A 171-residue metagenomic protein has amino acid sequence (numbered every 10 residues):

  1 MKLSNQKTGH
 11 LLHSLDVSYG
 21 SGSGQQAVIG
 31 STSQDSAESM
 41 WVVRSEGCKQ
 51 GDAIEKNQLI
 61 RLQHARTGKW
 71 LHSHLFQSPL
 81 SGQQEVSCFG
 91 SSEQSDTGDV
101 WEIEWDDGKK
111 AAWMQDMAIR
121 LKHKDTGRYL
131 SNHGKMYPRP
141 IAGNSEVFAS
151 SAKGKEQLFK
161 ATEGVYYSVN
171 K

Functional and structural regions predicted by a protein language model:
M1-K171: Lectin-like carbohydrate-binding module/patch detector with strong preference for beta-trefoil
